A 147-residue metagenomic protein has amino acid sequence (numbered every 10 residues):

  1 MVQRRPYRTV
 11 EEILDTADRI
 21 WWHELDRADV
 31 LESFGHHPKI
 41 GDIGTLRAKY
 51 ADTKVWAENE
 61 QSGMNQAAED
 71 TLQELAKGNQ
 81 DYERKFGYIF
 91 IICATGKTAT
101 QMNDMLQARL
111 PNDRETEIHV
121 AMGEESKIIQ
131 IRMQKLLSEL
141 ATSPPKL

Functional and structural regions predicted by a protein language model:
M1, F90: Residue-level signal for inorganic ion chemistry
V2-G78, K127-L147: Aromatic-anchored, charged helix-turn/loop surface patch used as a conserved interaction hotspot
R4, R8, K85, K97 (+1 more regions): Residue-level signal for short amphipathic helical patches enriched in basic/charged and nearby hydrophobic residues
A17, F34, N79, N103-Q107 (+1 more regions): A generic alpha-helix structural signal
A28-L31, R84, Y88, T100 (+1 more regions): Non-catalytic, well-ordered alpha-helical scaffold segments
D70-T71, Q80-D81, K85, I91-N103: An amphipathic alpha-helical core segment
Q101-L147: Long, amphipathic alpha-helical surface segments
